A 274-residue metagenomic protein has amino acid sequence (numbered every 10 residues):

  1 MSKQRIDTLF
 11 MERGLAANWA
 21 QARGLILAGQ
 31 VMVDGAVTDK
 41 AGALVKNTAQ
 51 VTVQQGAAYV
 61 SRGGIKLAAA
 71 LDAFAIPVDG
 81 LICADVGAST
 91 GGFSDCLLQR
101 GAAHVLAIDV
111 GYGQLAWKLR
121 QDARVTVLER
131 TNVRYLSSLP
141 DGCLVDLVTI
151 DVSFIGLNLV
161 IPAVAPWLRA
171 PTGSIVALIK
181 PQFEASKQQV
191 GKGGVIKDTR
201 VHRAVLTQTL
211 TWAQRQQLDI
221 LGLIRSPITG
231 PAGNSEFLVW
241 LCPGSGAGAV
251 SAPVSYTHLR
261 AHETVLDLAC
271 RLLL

Functional and structural regions predicted by a protein language model:
M1-A49, C83: A basic, amphipathic helix-loop patch mediating RNA/tRNA/ribosome contacts
L81-G87: Conserved class I S-adenosyl-L-methionine
T90-R100: Conserved SAM-binding loop of SAM-dependent methyltransferases across substrates and taxa, primarily the Class I
A116-G142: S-adenosyl-L-methionine
I155-A163: A short, conserved alpha-helix within the catalytic core of class I
P162-G173: A short glycine-rich, Lys/Arg-flanked "PGG" loop and its adjoining helix->strand segment in the class I
P181-D198: Short, glycine-/aromatic-enriched active-site segment of Class I SAM-dependent methyltransferases
T257-T264: Conserved small/polar residues in nucleotide/adenosyl-binding loops
